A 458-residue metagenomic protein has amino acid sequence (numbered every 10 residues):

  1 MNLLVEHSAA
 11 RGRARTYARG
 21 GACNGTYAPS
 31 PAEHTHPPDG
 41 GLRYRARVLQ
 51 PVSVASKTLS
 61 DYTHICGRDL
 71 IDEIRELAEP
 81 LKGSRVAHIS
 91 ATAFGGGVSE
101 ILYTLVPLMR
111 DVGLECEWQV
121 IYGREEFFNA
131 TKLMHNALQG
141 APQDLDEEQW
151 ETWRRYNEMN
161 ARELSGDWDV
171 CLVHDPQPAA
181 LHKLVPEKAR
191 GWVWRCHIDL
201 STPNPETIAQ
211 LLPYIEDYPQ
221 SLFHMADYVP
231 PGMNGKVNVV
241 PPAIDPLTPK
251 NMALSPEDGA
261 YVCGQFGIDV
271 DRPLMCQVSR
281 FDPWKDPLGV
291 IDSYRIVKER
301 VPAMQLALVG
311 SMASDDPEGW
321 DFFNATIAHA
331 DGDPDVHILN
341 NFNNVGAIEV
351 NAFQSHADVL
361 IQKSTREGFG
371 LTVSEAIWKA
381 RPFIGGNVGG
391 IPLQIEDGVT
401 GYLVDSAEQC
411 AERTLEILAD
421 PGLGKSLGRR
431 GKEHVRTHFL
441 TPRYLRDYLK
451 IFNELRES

Functional and structural regions predicted by a protein language model:
Y44-R85, Y103-D167, V240-P246: A conserved catalytic-core segment of Leloir-type glycosyltransferases
G264-K285, I291, L306-A307: Conserved donor-binding/catalytic core segment of Leloir-type glycosyltransferases
G310, S314-A352: Nucleotide-activated donor-binding/catalytic signature segment of Leloir-type glycosyltransferases, i.e., the conserved
T365: Aromatic "clamp/platform" in nucleotide-sugar-dependent glycosyltransferases that forms part of the donor/acceptor
G370-V373, I391: Short glycine/serine-rich donor-binding loops of glycosyltransferases
V373, P382-G385, I395: Short hydrophobic beta-strand element within catalytic cores of glycosyltransferases and related nucleotide-activated
D397-E408, E416-P421: Conserved acidic donor-binding segment of nucleotide-sugar-dependent glycosyltransferases
L423-H438, Y444-K450: A short, well-ordered alpha-helix in the C-terminal region of glycosyltransferases
